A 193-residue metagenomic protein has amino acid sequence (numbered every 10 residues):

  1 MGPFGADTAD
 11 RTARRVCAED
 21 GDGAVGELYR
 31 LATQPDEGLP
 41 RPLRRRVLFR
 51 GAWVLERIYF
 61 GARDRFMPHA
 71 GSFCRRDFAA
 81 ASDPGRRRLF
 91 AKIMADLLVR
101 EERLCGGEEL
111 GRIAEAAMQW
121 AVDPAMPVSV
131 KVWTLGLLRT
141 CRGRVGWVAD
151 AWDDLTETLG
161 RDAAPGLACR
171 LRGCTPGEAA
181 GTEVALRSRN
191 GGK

Functional and structural regions predicted by a protein language model:
M1-K193: Alpha-helical scaffold domains
